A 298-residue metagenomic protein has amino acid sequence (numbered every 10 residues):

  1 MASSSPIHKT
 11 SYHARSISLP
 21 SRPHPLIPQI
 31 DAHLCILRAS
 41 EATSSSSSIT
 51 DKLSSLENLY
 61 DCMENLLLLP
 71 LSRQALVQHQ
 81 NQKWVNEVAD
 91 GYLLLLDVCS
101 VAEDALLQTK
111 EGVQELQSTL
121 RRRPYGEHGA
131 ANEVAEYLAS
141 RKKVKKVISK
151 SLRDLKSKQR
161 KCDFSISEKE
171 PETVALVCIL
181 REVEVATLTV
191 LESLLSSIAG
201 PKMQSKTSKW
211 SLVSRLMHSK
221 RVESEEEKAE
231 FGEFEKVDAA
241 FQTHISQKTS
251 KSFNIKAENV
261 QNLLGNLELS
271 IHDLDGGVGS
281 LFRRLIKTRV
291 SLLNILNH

Functional and structural regions predicted by a protein language model:
M1-H298: Long, contiguous alpha-helical bundle segments
